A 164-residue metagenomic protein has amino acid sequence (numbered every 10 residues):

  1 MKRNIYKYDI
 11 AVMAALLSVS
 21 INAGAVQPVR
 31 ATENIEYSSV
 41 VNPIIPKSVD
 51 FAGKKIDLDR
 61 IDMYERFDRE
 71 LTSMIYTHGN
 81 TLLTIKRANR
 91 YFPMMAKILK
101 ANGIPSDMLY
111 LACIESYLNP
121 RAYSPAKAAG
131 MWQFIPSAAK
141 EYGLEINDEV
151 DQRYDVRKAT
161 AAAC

Functional and structural regions predicted by a protein language model:
K2-G103, M108: An acidic, Gly/Ser/Thr/Pro-rich helix-cap/linker signature
L71-L82, L118-P125, Q133-A161: Substrate-binding clefts and substrate-entry loops adjacent to catalytic sites of polymer-processing enzymes acting on
A88, I98-N102, I114, S137 (+1 more regions): Structured segments of extracytoplasmic/periplasmic soluble domains in secreted or envelope-associated proteins
A88-F92, A128, V156-T160: Short alpha-helical patches at coil-to-helix transitions and adjacent helical residues in well-structured domains
A96, L111-I114, M131, N147 (+1 more regions): Catalytic cores of transferase enzymes with a strong primary signal for eukaryotic protein kinases
I104-P120: Short, functionally critical alpha-helical segments immediately adjacent to catalytic or ligand/cofactor-binding
